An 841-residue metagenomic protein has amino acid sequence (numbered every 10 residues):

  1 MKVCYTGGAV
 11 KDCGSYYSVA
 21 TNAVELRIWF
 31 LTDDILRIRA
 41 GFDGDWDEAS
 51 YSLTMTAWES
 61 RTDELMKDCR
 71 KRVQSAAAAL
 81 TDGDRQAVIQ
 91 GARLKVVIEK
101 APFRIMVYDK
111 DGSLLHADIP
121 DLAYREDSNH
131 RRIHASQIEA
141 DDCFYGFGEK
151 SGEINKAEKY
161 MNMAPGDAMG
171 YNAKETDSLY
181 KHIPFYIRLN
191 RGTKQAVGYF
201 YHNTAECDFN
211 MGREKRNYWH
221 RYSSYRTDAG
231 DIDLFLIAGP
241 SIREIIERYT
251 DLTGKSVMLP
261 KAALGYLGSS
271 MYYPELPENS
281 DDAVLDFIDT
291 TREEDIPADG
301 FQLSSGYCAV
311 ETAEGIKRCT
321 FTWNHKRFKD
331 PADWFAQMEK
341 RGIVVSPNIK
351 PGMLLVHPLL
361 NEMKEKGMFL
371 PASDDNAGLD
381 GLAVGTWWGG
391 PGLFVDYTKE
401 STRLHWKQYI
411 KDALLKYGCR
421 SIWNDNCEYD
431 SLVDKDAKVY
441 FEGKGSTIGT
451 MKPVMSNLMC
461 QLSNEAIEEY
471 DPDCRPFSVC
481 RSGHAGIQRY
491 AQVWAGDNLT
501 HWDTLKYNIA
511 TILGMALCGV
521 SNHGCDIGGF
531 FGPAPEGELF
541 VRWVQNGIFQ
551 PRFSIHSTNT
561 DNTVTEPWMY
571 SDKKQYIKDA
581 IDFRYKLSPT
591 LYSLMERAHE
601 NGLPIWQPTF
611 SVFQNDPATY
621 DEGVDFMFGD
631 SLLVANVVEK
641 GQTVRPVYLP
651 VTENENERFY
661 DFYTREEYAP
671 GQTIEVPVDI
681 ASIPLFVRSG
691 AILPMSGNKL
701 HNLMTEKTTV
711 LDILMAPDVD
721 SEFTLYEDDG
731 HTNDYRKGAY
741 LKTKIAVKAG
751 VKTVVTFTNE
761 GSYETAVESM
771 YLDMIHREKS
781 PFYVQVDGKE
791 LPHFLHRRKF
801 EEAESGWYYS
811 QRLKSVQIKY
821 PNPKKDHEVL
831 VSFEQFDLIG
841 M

Functional and structural regions predicted by a protein language model:
M1, S113-A681, R688: Catalytic-domain carbohydrate-binding cleft regions of carbohydrate-active enzymes
M1-S256, P260-K261, L267-M271, E278-D289 (+9 more regions): N-terminal accessory segment at the very beginning of proteins
D582-N601, Y663-K742: Catalytic cores of secreted or luminal carbohydrate-active enzymes
